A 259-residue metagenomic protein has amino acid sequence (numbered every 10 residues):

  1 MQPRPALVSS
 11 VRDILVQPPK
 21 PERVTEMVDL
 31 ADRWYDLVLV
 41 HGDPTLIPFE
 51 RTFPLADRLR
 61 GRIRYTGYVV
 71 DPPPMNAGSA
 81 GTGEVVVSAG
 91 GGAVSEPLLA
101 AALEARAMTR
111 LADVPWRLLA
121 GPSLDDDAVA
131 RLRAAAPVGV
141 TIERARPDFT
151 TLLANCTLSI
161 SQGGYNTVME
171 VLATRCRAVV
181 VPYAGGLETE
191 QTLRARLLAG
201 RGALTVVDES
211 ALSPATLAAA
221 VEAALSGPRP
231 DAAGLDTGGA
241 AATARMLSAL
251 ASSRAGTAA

Functional and structural regions predicted by a protein language model:
M1-Y65: Active-site-proximal region of nucleotide-activated glycan assembly enzymes, centered on histidine/acidic-rich loops
P5, A219-A259: C-terminal amphipathic helix plus adjacent low-complexity, charged tail appended to glycosyltransferase catalytic
V24-V28, I142, D148-F149, V168 (+1 more regions): Acidic, amphipathic alpha-helical patches
R33-W34, A154-N155, A173: Alpha-helix C-terminal capping/helix-to-coil transition sites in glycosyltransferase folds
V40-D43, I47-L55, Y68-L158, T192 (+1 more regions): Donor-nucleotide binding loops and adjacent catalytic segments primarily of GT-B fold Leloir glycosyltransferases
I63, G139-T141, L204: Short, conserved active-site loop motifs that form the nucleotide-linked donor/cofactor pocket
A154-G164, C176: Acidic donor-binding loop of glycosyltransferase active sites
V168-A215: Catalytic binding pocket for nucleotide-activated donors in carbohydrate/polymer assembly enzymes
